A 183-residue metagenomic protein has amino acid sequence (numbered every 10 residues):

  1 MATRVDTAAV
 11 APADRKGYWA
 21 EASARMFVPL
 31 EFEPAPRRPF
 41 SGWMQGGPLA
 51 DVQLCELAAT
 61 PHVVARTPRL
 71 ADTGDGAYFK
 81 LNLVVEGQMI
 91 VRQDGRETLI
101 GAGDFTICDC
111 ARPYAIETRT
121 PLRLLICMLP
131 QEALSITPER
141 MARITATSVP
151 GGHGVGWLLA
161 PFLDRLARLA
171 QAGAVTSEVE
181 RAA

Functional and structural regions predicted by a protein language model:
M1-Q45, V52, Q88-A183: Alpha-helical bundle regulatory/interaction domains
A50-V52, A58-A65, R69-V91, D104: Glycine- and acidic-residue-biased ligand/ion/polar-headgroup-sensing regions
